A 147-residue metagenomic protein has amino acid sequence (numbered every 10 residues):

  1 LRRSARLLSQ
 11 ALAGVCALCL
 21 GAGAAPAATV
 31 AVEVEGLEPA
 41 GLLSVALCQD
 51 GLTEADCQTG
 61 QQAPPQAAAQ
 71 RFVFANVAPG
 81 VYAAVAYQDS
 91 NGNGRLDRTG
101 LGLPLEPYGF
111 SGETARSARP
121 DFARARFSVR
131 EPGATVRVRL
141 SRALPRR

Functional and structural regions predicted by a protein language model:
S9-G21: Bacterial N-terminal signal peptides
T29-L37, V138: A short, amphipathic beta-strand motif
G36, F74-N76: Short, flexible loop/turn segments at beta-strand junctions in immunoglobulin-like and fibronectin type III
E38-A55: Short, ordered, surface-exposed loop/turn motifs in non-cytosolic proteins
E54-A68: Short, acidic Ser/Thr/Gly-rich low-complexity loop/linker segments typical of extracellular and cell-surface proteins
A68-F72, A123-A125, A134-V136: Short strand-edge motifs at loop-to-beta-strand transitions and within beta-strands of extracellular beta-rich domains
G80-A86: A short tyrosine-centered beta-strand micro-motif
S90-R98: Acidic, glycine-anchored loop motifs typical of Ca2+
